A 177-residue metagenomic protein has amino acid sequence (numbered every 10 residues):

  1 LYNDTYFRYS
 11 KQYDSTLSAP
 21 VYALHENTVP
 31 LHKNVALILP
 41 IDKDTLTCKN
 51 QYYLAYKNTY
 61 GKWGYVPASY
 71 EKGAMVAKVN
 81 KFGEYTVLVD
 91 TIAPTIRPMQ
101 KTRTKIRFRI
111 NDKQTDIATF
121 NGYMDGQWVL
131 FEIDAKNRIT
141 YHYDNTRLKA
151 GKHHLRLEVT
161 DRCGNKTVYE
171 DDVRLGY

Functional and structural regions predicted by a protein language model:
D4-Y53: Proteolytic processing hotspots in large secreted/extracellular or virion-associated proteins and select intracellular
L31-A36, M99-R107: Short coil/turn motif common to extracellular beta-sandwich-like domains
A36-I41, G73-N80, T140-T146: Exposed aromatic-hydrophobic patches
I38-D42, K105-K113: Short edge beta-strand/loop segments characteristic of extracellular beta-sandwich folds
T59-A68, G126-E132: Surface-exposed loop/edge segments in extracytoplasmic proteins
Y70-D90: Short, structured interface segments
A74, R109-Y177: Long, low-complexity serine/threonine/glycine- and acidic-rich segments characteristic of extracellular
T91-T95: Proline-centered linker/hinge motifs at extracellular inter-domain junctions
